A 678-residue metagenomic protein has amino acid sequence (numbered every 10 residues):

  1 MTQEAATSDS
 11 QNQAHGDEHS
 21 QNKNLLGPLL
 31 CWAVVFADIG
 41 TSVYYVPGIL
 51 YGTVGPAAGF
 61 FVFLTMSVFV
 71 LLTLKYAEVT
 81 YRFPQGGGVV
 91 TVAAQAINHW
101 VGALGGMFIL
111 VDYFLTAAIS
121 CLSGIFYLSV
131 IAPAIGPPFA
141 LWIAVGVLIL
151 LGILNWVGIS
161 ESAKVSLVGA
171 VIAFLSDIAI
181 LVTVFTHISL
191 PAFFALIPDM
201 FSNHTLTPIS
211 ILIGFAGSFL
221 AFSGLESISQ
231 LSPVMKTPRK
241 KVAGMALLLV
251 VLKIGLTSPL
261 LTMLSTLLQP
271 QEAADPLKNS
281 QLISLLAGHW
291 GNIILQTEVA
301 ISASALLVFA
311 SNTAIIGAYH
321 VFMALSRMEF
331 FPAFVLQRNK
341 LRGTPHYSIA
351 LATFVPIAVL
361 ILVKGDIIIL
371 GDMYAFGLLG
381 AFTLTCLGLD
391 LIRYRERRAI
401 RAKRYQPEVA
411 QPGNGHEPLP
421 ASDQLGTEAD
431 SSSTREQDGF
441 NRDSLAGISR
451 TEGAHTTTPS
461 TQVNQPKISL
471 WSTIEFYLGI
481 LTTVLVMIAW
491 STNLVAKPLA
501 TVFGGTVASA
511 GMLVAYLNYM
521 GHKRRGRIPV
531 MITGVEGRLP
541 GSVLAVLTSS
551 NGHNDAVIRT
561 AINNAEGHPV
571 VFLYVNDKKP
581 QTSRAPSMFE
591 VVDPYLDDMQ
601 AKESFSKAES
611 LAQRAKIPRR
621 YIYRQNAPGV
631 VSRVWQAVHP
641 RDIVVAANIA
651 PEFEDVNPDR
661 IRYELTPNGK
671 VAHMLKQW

Functional and structural regions predicted by a protein language model:
M1-V46, L74, R82, G86 (+2 more regions): Membrane-interface "cap" regions at the ends of multi-pass membrane proteins
D17, L167-G224, Q230, K236 (+4 more regions): Helix-loop-helix junctions that connect adjacent transmembrane segments in multi-pass membrane transporters
K23, H99-G102, P137-V145, K236-S258 (+5 more regions): Loop-to-transmembrane helix boundary motifs in multi-pass membrane proteins
P47-F108, L115-V147, V251-G255, P259: Extracellular loop-to-transmembrane helix junctions
G88, N98, A246-S311, V335-K364: TM-loop-TM module centered on a large, flexible mid-protein loop between adjacent transmembrane helices in multi-pass
V165, F334-Y347, F382-P498: C-terminal membrane-solvent junction of multi-pass transporters and transport-like membrane proteins
V171-D199, T262-P270, T385-I400, I488-S491 (+1 more regions): Hydrophobic alpha-helical segments and their helix-loop junctions in multi-pass secondary transporters
L539-P594, R620: Small/aliphatic-rich secondary-structure junction motif
